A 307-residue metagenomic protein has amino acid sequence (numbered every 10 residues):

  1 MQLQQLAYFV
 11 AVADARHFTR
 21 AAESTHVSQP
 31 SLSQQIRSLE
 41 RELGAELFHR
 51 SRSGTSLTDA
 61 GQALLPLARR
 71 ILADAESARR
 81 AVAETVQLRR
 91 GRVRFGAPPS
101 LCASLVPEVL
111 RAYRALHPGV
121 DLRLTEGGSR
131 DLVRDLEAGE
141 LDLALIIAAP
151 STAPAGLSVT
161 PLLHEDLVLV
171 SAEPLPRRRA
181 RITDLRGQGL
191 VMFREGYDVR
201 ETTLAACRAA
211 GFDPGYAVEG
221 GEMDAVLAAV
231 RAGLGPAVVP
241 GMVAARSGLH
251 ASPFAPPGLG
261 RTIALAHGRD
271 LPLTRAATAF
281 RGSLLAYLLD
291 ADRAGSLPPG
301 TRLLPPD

Functional and structural regions predicted by a protein language model:
V12-S31: Short helix-boundary/capping micro-motifs
E40-Q62: A short LG(V/I)-centered, amphipathic sequence patch enriched for acidic residue(s) preceding the LG motif
R90-A153, G220: Central regulatory/effector-binding core of bacterial HTH transcription factors
L116, G127-G187, G241-G248: Acidic, Gly/Pro-rich loop/turn segments at junctions of secondary structure
G128-V133, E137-L141, I147, G196-S252 (+1 more regions): Hydrophobic hinge/microswitch elements
I147, V170, R177-R181, Q188-A210 (+2 more regions): Secondary-structure junction motif
T152-T160, E165, R178, D224-P272: Beta-alpha-beta core module
G241-G248, P256-D307: C-terminal effector-binding regulatory domain of bacterial HTH transcription factors
